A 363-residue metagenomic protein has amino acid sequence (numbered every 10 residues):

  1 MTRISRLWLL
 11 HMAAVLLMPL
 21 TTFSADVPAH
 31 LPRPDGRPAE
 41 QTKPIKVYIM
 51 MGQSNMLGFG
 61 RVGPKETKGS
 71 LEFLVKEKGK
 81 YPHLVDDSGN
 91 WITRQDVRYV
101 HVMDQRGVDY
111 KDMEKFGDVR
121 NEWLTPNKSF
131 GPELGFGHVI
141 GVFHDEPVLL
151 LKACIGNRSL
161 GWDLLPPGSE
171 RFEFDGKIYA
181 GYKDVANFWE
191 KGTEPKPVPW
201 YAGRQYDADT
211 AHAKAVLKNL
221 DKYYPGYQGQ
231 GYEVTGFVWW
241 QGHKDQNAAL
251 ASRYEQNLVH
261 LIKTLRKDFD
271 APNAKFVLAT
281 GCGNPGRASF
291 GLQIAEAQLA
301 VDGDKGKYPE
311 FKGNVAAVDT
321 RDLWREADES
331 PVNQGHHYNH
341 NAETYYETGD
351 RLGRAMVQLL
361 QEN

Functional and structural regions predicted by a protein language model:
M1-M12: Bacterial N-terminal signal peptides that target proteins for export
M1-R3, L17, P225: Short, flexible coil/linker elements and helix-boundary hinge sites characteristic of intrinsically disordered
R3, T22-F23: N-terminal compositionally biased, intrinsically disordered segments and leader/signal-like regions
L10-T21: Bacterial N-terminal signal peptides
A25-N363: Cell-envelope and extracellular/periplasmic
